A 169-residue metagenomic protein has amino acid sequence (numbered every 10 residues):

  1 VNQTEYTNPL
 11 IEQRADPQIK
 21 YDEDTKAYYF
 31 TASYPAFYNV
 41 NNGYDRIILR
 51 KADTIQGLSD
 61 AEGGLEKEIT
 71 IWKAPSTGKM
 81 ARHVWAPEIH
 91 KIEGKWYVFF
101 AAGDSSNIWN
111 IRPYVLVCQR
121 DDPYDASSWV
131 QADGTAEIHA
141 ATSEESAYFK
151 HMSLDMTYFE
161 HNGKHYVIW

Functional and structural regions predicted by a protein language model:
V1-W169: Carbohydrate-active catalytic/glycan-binding domains of CAZyme proteins, especially the secreted or lumenal ectodomains
